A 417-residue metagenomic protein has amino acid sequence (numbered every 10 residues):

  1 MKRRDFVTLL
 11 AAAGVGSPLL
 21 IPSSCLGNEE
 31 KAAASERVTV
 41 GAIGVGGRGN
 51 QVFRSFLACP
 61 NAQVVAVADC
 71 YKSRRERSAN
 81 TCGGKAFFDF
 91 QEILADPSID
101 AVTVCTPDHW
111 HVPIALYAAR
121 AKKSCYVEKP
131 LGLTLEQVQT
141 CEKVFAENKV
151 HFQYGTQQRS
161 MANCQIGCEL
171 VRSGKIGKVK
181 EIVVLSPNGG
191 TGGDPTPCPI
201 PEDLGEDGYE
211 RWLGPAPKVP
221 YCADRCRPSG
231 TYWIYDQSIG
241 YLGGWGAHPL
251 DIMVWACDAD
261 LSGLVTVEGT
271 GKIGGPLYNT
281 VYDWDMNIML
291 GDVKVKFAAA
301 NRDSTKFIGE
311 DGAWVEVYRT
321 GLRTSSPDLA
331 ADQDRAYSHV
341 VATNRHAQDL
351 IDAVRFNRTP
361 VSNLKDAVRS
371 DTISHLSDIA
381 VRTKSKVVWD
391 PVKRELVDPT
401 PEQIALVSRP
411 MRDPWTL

Functional and structural regions predicted by a protein language model:
M1-G14: N-terminal secretory signal peptides and thylakoid transit peptides that target proteins across membranes
L20-P60, V64: C-terminal segment of N-terminal export signals and the immediately downstream linker at the start of the mature
G44, K175-G193, G208-C222, V265-G274 (+1 more regions): NAD(P)-dependent dehydrogenases' Rossmann-like dinucleotide-binding region
Q63-S78: NAD(P)-binding Rossmann-fold cofactor-contacting core
P107, V112-S160, G174, K384: Beta-strand-loop-alpha-helix segment that lines the small-molecule cofactor/substrate pocket of alpha/beta enzymes
K143-K149, I166-K180, I200-L204: Basic phosphate/pyrophosphate-binding loop/patch that engages nucleotide-derived ligands
E210-D292: Rossmann-like dinucleotide-binding domain that binds NAD(P)(H)
K272, P276-T280, W284-R345: NAD(P)-dinucleotide binding in Rossmann-like oxidoreductases
